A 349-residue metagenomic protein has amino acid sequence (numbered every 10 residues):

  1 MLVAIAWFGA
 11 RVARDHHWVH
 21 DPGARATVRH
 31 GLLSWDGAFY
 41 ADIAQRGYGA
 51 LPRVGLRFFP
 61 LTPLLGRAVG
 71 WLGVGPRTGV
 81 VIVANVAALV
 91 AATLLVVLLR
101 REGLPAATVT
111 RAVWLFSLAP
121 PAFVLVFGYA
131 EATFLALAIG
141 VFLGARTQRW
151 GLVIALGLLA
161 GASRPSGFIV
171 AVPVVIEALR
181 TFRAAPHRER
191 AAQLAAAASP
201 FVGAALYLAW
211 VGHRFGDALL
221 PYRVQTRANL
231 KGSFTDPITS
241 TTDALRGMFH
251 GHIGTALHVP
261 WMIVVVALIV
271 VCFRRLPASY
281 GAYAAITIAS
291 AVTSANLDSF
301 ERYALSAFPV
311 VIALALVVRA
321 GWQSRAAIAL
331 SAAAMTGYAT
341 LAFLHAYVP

Functional and structural regions predicted by a protein language model:
M1-W18, L32, A171-R180, A184 (+3 more regions): Membrane-lumen/periplasm interface segments of specific transmembrane helices in polyprenyl phosphate-linked
G31-V74, F234-T239: Short hydrophobic/aromatic helix or loop-helix immediately within or flanking a transmembrane segment in polytopic
L56, P60, L64, L72-T93 (+1 more regions): Loop-to-helix entry region of an early transmembrane alpha helix in multi-pass inner-membrane enzymes
A68, I82-G103, A267-L268: Transmembrane-helix motifs of polytopic, lipid-linked glycan transferases
L95-L118, L152, A278-A282: Transmembrane-helix signature of polytopic, membrane-embedded enzymes that assemble or transfer cell-envelope glycans
S117, A138-L143, G151-A178, S199-A205 (+1 more regions): Membrane-interface alpha helices of multi-pass inner-membrane proteins
V126-T133, F300: Short acidic/glycine- and proline-prone juxtamembrane loop motifs at membrane-interface regions of multi-pass membrane
A198-F201, A320-P349: Signature aromatic-anchored transmembrane alpha helix within multi-pass, membrane-resident enzymes that catalyze glycan
